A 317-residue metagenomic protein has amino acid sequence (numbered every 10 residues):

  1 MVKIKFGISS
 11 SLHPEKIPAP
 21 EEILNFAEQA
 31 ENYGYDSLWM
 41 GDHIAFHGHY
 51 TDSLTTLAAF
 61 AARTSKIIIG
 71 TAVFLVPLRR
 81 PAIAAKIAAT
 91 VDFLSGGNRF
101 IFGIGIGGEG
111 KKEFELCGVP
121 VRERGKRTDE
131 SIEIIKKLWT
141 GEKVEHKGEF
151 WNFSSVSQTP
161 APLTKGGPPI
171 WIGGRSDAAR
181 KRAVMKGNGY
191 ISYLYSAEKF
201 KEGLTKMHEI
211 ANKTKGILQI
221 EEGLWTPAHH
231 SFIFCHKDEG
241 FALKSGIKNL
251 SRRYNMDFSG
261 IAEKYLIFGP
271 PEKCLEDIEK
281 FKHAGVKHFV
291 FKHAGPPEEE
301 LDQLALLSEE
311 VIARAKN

Functional and structural regions predicted by a protein language model:
M1-N317: Active-site-adjacent structural elements that line small-molecule/cofactor binding pockets in enzymes
